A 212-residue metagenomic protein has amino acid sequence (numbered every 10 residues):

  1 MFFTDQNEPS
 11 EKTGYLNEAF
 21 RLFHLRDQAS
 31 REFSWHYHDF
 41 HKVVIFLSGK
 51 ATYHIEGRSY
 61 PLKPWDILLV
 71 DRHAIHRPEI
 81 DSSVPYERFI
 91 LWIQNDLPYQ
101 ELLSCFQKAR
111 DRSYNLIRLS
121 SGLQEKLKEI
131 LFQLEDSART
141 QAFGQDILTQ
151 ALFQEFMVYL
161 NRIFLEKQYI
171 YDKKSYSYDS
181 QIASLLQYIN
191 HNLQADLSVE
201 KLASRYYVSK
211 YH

Functional and structural regions predicted by a protein language model:
M1-I67, A74, S82, Y99-D111 (+1 more regions): Generic protein-terminus/edge-of-domain signal
H73-P98: Ligand-binding loop in jelly-roll beta-barrel domains
F106-E155, Y159, Q187: Amphipathic alpha-helical segments enriched in hydrophobic/aromatic residues interleaved with Lys/Arg
L123-K126, K174-L185: N-terminal positioning helix adjacent to the helix-turn-helix/winged-helix DNA-binding module
G144-Q145, K167-K174: Hydrophobic/aromatic-rich alpha-helical bundle segments in the mid-to-C-terminal region
M157-I170: Linker/hinge segments immediately adjacent to helix-turn-helix/homeobox DNA-binding domains
Y159, Y188-H212: Basic/polar phosphate-binding segments, predominantly the helix-turn-helix DNA-binding elements of transcriptional
